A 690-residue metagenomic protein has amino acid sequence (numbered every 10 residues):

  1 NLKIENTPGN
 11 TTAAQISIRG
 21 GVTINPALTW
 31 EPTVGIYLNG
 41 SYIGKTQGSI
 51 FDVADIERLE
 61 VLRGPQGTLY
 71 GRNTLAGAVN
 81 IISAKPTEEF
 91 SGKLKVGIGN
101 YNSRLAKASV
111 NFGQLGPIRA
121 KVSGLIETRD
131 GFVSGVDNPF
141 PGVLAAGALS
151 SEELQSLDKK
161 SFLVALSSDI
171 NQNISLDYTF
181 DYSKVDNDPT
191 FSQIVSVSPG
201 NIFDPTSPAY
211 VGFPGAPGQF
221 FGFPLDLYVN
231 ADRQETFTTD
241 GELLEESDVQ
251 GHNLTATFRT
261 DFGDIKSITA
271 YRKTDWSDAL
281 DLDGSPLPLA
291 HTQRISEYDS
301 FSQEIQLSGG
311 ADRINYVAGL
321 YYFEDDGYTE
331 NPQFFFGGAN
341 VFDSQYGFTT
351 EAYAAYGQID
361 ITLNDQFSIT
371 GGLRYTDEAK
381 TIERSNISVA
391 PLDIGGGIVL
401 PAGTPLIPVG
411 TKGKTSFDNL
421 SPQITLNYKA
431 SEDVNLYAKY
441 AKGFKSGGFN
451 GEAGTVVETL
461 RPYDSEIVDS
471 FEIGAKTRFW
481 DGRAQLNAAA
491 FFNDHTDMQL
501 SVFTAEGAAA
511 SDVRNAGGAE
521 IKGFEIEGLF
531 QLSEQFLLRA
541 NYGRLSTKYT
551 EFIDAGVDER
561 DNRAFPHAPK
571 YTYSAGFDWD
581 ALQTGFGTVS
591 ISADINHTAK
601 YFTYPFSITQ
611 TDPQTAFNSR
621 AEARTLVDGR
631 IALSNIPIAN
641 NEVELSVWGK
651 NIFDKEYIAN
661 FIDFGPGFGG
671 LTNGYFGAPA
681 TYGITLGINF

Functional and structural regions predicted by a protein language model:
Q15-S17, N73-V96, R104, A108-V110: N-terminal periplasmic accessory domains that precede and gate Gram-negative outer-membrane beta-barrel machines
P26-A27, T33-V34, N39-P65: Short acidic/polar hinge/loop motifs at secondary-structure boundaries that mediate gating or recognition
S91, I98-R129, V133, N138-T190 (+8 more regions): Transmembrane beta-barrel wall of Gram-negative outer-membrane proteins
N111, S300-G319, I359-T362, F471 (+1 more regions): Conserved C-terminal beta-signal and adjacent last beta-strands/turns of outer-membrane beta-barrel proteins
S151, L157-Y316, E324, Q485-L486: Outer-membrane beta-barrel domain signature, strongest for Gram-negative TonB-dependent receptors and also present
S167-N171, L307-S308, R313, G319-F323 (+1 more regions): Structural signature of Gram-negative outer-membrane beta-barrels, strongest in the C-terminal barrel of TonB-dependent
N253-T255, R259, D264-L280, K429 (+6 more regions): Membrane-embedded beta-barrel scaffold of Gram-negative outer-membrane proteins
I369, A489-D494, R514-F606: Gram-negative outer-membrane beta-barrel transporters
